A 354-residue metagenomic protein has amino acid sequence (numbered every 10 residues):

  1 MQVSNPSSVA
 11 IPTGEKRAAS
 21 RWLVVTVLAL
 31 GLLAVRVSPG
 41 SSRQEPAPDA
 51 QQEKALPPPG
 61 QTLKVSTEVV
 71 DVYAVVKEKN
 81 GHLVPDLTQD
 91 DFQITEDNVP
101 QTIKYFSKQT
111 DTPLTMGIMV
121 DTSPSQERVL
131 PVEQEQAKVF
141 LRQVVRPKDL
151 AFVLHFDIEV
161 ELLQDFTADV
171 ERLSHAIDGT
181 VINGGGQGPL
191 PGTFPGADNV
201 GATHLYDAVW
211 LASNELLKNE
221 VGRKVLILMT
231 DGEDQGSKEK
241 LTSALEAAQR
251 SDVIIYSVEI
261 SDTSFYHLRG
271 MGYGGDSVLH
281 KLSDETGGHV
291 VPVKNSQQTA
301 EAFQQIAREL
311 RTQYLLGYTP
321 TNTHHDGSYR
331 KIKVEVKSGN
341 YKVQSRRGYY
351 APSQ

Functional and structural regions predicted by a protein language model:
M1-A19: N-terminal secretory signal peptides that target proteins for export/translocation
S7-I11, L23, S41-E45: Intrinsically disordered, low-complexity serine/threonine-rich segments
S8-I11, R21, K77, V84: A ubiquitous, low-specificity "background" feature that marks scattered single residues across proteins without
A10-P12, V25, S66, E285: Intrinsically disordered/low-complexity terminal segments and short unstructured peptides
V24-A34: Bacterial N-terminal signal peptides
P39-Q354: Scaffold/interface architecture of coatomer-like assemblies
